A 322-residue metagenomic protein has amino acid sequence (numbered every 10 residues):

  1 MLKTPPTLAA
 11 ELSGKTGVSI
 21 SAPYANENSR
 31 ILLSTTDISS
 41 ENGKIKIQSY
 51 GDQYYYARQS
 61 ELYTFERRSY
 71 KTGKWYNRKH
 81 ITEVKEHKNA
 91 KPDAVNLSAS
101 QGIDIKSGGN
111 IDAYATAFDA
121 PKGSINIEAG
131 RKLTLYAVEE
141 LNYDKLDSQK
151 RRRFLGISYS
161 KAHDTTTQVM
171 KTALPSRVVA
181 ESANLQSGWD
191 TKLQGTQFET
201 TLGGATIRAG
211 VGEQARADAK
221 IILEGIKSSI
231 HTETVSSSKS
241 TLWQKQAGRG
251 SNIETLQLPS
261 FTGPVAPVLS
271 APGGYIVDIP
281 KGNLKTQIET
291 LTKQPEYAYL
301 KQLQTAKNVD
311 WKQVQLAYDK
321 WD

Functional and structural regions predicted by a protein language model:
M1-D322: Binding/recognition "hotspot" determinant
